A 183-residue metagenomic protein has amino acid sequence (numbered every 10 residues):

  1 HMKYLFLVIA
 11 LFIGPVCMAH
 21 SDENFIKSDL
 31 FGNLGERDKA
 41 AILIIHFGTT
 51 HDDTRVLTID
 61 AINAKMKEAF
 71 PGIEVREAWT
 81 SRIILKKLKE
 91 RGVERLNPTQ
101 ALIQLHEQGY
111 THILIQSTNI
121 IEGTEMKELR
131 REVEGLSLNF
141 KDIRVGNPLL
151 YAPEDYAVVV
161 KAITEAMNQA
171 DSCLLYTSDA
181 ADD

Functional and structural regions predicted by a protein language model:
L5-I13: Sec-dependent N-terminal signal peptides
A19-S21: Boundary at the C-terminal end of the N-terminal hydrophobic targeting segment
H46, T80, K89, E94 (+1 more regions): A structural feature that tracks compact, well-ordered secondary-structure segments with a strong bias toward
D52-A78, M126-L138: Extended intrinsically disordered, low-complexity coil regions enriched in Ser, Thr, Gly, Ala and often Pro
I73-E90, L150-Y151: Short connector loops at secondary-structure junctions
R91-Q104: Glycine-rich, highly charged phosphate/nucleotide-binding loops
L102-Y156, V160-A166: Hydrophobic, ordered structural segments
Y176-A181: Conserved small/polar residues in nucleotide/adenosyl-binding loops
